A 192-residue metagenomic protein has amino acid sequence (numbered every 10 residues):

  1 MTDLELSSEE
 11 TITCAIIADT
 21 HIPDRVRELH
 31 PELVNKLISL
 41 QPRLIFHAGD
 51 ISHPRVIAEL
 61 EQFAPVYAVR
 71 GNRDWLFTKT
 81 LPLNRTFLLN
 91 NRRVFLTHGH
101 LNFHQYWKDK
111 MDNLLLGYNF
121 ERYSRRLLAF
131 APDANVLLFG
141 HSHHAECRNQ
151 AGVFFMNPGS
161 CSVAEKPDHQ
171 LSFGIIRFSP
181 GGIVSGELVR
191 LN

Functional and structural regions predicted by a protein language model:
M1-A64, T80-L83: N-terminal active-site segment of His-dependent metallophosphoesterases
M1-I16, H169, G174-N192: Acidic, histidine-bearing metal-coordination/catalytic regions of metal-dependent phosphoesterases
D3-S7, L83-N91, E146-Q150: Short acidic-hydrophobic surface loop/beta-edge motif
S7-T11, D24, V94, G99-R122 (+1 more regions): Active-site-proximal loop/helix segment associated with metal-binding centers of metalloenzymes
I16-A18, L44-D50, Y67-N72, L96-T97 (+2 more regions): Active-site neighborhood of phospho(di)ester-bond hydrolases with catalytic His/Asp-centered motifs
I22-R25, I51-V56, R73-K79, N102-Y106 (+2 more regions): Active-site environment of divalent metal-dependent phosphoester hydrolases
I57-F95: Extended active-site neighborhood of metal-dependent phosphoesterases/phosphodiesterases
Y67, L88, L114-E187: Conserved beta-sheet core of the metallophosphoesterase superfamily
